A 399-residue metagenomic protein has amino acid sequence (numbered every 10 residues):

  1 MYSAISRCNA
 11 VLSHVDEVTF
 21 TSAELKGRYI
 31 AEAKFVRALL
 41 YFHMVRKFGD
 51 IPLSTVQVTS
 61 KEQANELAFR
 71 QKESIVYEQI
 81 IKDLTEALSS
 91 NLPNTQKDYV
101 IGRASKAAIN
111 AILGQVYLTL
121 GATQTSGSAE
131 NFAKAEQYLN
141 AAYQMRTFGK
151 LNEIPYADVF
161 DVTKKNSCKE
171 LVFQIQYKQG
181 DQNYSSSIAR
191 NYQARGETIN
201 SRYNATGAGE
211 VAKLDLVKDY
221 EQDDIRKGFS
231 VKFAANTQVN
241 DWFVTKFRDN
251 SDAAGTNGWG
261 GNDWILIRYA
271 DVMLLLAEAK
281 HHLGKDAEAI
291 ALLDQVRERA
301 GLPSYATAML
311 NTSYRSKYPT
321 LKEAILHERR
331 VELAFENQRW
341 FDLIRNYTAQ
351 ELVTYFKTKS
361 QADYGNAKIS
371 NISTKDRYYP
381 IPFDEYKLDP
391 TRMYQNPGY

Functional and structural regions predicted by a protein language model:
M1-A4, Q79, T163-E210, W259 (+3 more regions): Long, intrinsically disordered, low-complexity segments
M1-F48, Q71-E78, L84-Y99, N250-W264 (+3 more regions): Conserved, well-structured interaction surfaces
I51, T55, Y77, T85-E86 (+3 more regions): An aromatic- and glycine-enriched ligand-binding surface/loop that stacks and positions planar moieties
A212-Y269, L275: Flexible, polar/acidic helix-loop-strand segments at domain edges
